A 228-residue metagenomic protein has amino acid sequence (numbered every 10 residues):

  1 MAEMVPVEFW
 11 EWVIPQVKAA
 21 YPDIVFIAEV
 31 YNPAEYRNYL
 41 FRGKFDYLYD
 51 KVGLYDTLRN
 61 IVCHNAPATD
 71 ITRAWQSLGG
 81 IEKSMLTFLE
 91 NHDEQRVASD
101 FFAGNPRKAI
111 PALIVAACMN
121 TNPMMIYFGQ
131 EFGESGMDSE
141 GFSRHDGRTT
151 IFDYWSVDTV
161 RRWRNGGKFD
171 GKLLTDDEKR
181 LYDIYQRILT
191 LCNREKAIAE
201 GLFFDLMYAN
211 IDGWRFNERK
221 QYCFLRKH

Functional and structural regions predicted by a protein language model:
M1-M124, F128, F132, D138-S139 (+1 more regions): Alpha-amylase-like alpha-glycosidases and glucanotransferases acting on alpha-linked glucans and related
T69-D70, E82, N91, R96-H228: Loop/helix patches that line or flank the sugar-binding groove of alpha-linked glycan CAZymes
